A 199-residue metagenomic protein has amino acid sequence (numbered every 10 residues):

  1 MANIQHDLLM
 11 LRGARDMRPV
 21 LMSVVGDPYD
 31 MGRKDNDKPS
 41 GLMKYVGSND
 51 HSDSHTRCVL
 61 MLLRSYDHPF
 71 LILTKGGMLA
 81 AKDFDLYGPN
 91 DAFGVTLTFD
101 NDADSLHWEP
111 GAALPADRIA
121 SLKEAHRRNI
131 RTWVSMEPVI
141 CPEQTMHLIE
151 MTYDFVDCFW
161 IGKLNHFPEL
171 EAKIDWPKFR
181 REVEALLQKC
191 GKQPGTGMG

Functional and structural regions predicted by a protein language model:
A2-C190: Conserved AdoMet/S-adenosylmethionine-binding subsite of the radical SAM
L187-G199: C-terminal accessory regions of radical SAM enzymes
